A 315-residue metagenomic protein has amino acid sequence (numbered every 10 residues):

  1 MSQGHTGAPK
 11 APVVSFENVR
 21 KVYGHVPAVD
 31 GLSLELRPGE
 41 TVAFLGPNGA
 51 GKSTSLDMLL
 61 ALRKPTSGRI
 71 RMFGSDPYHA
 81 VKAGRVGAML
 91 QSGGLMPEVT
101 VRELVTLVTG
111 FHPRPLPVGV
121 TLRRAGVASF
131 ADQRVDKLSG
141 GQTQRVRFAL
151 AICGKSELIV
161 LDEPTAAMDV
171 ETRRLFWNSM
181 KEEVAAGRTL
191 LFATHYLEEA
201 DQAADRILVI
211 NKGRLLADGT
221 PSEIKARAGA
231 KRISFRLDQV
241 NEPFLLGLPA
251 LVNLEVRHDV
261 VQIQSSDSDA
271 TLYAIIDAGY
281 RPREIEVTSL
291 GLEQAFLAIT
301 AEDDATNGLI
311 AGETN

Functional and structural regions predicted by a protein language model:
L60: Helix-to-loop junction immediately C-terminal to a conserved catalytic motif
G68-K82: Conserved ABC transporter NBD signature motif
T106, G110, L116-A131: Conserved ABC ATPase "signature" region
I159-E163, M168: Catalytic Walker B motif of ABC-type/P-loop ATPase nucleotide-binding domains
V170-T172, H195: Helix N-cap at the start of a conserved alpha-helix in ABC-type nucleotide-binding domains
N178-S266: ABC transporter nucleotide-binding domain
